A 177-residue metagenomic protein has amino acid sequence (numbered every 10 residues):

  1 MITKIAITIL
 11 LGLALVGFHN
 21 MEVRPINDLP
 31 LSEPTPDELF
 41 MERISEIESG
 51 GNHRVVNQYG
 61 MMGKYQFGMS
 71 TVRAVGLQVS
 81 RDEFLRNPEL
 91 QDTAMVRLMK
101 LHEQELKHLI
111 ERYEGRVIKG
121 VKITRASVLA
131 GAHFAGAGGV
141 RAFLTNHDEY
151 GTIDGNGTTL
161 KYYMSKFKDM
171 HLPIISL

Functional and structural regions predicted by a protein language model:
I2-Q58, M69-T93, R97-L177: Non-catalytic cell-wall polysaccharide-engagement segments
M61: Conserved ATP-binding subdomain of kinase catalytic cores across diverse folds
Y65-Q66: Short glycine- and hydrophobic/aromatic-rich loop-to-beta-strand nucleating segment in the catalytic cores
